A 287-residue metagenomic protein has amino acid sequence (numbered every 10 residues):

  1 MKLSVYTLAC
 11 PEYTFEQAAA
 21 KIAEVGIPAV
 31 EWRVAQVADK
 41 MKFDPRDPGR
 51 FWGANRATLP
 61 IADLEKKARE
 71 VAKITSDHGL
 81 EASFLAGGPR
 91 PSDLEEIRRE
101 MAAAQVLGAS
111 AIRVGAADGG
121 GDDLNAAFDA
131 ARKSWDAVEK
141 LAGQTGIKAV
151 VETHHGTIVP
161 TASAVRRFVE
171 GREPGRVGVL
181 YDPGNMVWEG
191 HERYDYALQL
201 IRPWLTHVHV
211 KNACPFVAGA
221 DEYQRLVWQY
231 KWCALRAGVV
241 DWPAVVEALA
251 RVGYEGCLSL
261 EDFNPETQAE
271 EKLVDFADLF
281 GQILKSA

Functional and structural regions predicted by a protein language model:
M1-A111, D136, G143, P174 (+2 more regions): N-terminal pre-domain/capping segments
K2, A23, A29, A137-V239 (+3 more regions): Acidic/histidine-rich catalytic cores of soluble enzymes
L3-Y6, V30-W32, A82-G87, I112-V114 (+4 more regions): Hydrophobic faces of well-ordered beta-strands that scaffold small-molecule active sites in alpha/beta enzyme cores
L8-F15, V34-F43, R56-K66, G88-E96 (+6 more regions): Acidic-and-aromatic substrate-binding clefts and catalytic sites of carbohydrate-active enzymes
Q17, A68-Y181, W188, P243 (+1 more regions): Active-site acidic/histidine proton-transfer and metal-coordination neighborhood in alpha/beta enzyme cores
A18-K21, P45-D47, I97-E100, A126-D129 (+4 more regions): Short, glycine/charged-enriched secondary-structure capping and boundary segments
A220, Q229-C233, E255-E266: Active-site clefts of carbohydrate-active enzymes
W242-C257: Short glycine/proline-rich, acidic loop/turn segments that cap or connect secondary-structure elements
